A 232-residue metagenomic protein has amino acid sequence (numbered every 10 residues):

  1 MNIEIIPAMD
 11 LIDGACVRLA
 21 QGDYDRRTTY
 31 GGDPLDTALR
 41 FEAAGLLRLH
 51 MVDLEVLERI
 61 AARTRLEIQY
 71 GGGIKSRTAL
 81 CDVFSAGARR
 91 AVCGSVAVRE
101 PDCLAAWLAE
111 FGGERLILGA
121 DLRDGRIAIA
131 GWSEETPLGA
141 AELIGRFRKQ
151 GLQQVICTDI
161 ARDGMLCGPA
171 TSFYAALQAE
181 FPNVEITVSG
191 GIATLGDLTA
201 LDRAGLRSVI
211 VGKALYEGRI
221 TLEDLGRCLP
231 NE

Functional and structural regions predicted by a protein language model:
D10, F41, L49, V83 (+4 more regions): Conserved, mostly hydrophobic/aromatic
I12-D25, C81, A88-D163: Conserved anion-binding
Y30-F41, K75-C81, E135-R146, L198: Short, acidic/polar
R48-R59, S95, C157-C167: Glycine-rich, proline-tolerant flexible connector loops at the mouths of alpha/beta enzymes
H50-D53, Q69, V92-C93, I117 (+2 more regions): Conserved beta-strand positions in the central sheet of alpha/beta enzyme cores
V56, R63-R90, S172-S208: Catalytic cores of alpha/beta
V56-E58, S133-E142, C167-A175: Charged helix-capping and loop-helix junction motifs
C81-C103, D159-R162, G190-D197, A204-D224: Glycine-rich phosphate-binding active-site loops on the catalytic face of alpha/beta enzymes
